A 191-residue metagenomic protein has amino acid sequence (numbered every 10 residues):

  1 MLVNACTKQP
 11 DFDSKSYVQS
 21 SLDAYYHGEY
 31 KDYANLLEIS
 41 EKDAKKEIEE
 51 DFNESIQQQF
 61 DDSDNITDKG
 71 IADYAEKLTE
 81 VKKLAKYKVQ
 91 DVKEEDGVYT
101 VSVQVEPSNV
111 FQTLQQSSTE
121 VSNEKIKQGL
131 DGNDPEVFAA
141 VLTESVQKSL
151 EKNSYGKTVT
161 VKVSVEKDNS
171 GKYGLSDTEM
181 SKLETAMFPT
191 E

Functional and structural regions predicted by a protein language model:
L2-A5: C-terminal motif of bacterial Sec signal peptides marking the signal peptidase cleavage site
T7-E80: Core segments of small alpha/beta cavity-forming domains
G28-D32, S108-N109, G171-G174, S181-K182: Primarily extracytoplasmic ectodomains and periplasmic/lumenal surface modules that are beta-strand-rich
F52, I56, F111-G156: Mixed-charge, low-complexity intrinsically disordered segments
K83-E94: Short amphipathic beta-strand and strand-loop transition segments with alternating hydrophobic
G97-P107: A short hydrophobic beta-strand element
V105-F111, K167: Beta-strand elements of well-folded, non-transmembrane domains
N123-V137, N153-E191: Short beta-strand edge/turn micro-motifs at domain boundaries
